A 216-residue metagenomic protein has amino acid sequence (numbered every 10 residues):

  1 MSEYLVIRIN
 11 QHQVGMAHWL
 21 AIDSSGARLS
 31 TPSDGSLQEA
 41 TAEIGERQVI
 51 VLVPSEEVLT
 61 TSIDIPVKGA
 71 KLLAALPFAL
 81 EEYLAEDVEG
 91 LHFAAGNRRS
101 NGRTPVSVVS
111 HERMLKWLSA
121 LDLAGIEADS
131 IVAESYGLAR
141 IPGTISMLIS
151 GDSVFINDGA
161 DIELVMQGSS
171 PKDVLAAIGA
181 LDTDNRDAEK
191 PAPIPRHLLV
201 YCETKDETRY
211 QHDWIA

Functional and structural regions predicted by a protein language model:
M1-A216: Hydrophobic/aromatic-enriched cytosolic interaction surfaces used to assemble or bind macromolecules
